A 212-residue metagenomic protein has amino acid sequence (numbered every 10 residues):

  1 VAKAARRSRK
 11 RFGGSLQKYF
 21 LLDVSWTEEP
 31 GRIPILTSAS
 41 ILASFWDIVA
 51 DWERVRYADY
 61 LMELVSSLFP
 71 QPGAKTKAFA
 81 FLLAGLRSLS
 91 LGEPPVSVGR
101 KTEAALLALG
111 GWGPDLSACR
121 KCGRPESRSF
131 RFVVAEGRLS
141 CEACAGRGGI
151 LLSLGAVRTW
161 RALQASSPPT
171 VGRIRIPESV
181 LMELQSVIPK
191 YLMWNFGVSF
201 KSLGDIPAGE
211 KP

Functional and structural regions predicted by a protein language model:
V1-P212: Non-catalytic alpha-helical scaffolds and adjoining flexible linkers that form interface surfaces for assembly
